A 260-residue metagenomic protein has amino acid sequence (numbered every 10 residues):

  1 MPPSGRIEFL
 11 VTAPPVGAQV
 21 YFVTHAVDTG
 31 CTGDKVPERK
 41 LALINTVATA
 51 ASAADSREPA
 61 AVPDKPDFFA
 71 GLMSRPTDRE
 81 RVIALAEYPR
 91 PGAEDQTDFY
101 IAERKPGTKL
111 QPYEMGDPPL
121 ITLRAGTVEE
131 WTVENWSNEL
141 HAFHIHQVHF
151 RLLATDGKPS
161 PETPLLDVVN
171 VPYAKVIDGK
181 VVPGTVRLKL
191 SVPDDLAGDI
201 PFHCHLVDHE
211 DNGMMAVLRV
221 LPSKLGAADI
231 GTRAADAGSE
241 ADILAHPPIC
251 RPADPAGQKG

Functional and structural regions predicted by a protein language model:
P3, P15-V16, A125, Y173 (+1 more regions): Surface-exposed loops/turns
G5, T24-C31, K35-S191, P222 (+1 more regions): Edge beta-strand plus adjacent loop/short-helix module at the start of the mature soluble/periplasmic domain
F9-P15, L188-D194: Short, hydrophobic beta-strand segments
P14-T29, D195-L206: Short, surface-exposed ligand- or partner-binding patches at beta-edge/loop junctions that are enriched in aromatics
H141-H146, H203-H205, H209: Histidine-centered active-site/metal-ligand motif
N212-A216: Extracellular and select intracellular beta-sandwich modules with Ser/Thr-enriched, small-residue motifs on
A228: Short, solvent-exposed loop/beta-turn-alpha elements that line the ligand-binding surface or hinge of extracytoplasmic
